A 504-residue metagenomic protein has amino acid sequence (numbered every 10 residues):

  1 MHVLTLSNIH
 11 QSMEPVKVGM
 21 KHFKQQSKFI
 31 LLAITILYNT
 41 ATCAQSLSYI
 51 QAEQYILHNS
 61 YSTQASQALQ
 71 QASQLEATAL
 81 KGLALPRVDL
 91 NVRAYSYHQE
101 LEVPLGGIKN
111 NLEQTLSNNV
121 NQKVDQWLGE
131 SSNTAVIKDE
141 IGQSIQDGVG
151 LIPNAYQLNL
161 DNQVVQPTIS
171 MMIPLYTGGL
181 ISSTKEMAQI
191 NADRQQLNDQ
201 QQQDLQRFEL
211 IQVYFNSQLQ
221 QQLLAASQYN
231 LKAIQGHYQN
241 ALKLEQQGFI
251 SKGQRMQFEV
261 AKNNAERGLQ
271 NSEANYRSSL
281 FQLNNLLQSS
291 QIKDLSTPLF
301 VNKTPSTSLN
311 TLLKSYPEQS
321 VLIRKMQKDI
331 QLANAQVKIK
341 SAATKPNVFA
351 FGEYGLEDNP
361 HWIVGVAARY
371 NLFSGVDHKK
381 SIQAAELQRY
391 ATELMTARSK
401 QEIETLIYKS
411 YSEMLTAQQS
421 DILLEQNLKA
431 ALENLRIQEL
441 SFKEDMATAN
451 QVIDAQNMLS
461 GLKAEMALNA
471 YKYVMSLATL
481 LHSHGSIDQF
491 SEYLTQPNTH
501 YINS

Functional and structural regions predicted by a protein language model:
S7-N8, K21-H22, L47-I50, L75-A77 (+4 more regions): Periplasmic alpha-helical coiled-coil/stalk elements that build and connect Gram-negative outer-membrane
E53-N59, K109-N154, S289-V348, F490-S504: Amphipathic alpha-helical coiled-coil scaffold segments and their short linker/junction regions
Q54-Q64, Q71-P86, S131-I137, Q157-D161 (+8 more regions): A glycine-/polar-enriched beta->alpha junction
A65-L80, Q202, F208-S227, G236 (+6 more regions): Amphipathic alpha-helical coiled-coil segments
D89, S96-T115, A467-S504: Acidic, low-complexity, intrinsically disordered peripheral segments
L90, K345-L356, H378: Transmembrane beta-strand segments that form the barrel wall of outer-membrane beta-barrel proteins
A94-H98, L175, Y354-D358, Y370-L372 (+1 more regions): Transmembrane beta-strands of outer-membrane beta-barrel pores
V165-M171, V348, W362-V366, S410: Hydrophobic, lipid-facing positions within transmembrane beta-strands of outer-membrane proteins
